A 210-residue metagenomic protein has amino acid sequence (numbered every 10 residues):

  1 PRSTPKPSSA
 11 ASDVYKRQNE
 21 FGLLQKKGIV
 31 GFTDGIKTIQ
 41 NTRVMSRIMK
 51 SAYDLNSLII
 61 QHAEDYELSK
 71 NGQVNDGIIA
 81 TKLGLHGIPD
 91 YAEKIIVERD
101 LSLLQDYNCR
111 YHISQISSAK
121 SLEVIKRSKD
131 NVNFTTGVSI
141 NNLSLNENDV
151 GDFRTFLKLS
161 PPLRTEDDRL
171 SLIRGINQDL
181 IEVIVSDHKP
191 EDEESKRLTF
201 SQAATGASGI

Functional and structural regions predicted by a protein language model:
P1-A11, Y15: Single conserved hydrophobic/aromatic residue that forms the stacking wall/gate of nucleotide- or nucleobase-binding
S3, T81-L85, Q202: Short amphipathic alpha-helical segments at helix-loop
T4, D90, A207: Flexible, glycine- and charge-enriched loops at secondary-structure boundaries
T4, S8, T135, S186: Ser/Thr-centric signal marking residues that sit in or immediately flank functional binding/regulatory motifs
K16-I184: Histidine/acidic residue-rich metal-binding segments in metalloenzymes
E93, S201-I210: Gly/Ser/Thr-rich active-site loops/lids in small-molecule metabolic enzymes that frequently grip phosphoryl groups
S186-E193, G209-I210: Active-site anion/phosphate-binding pocket segments in diverse small-molecule metabolic enzymes
E193-S201: Basic, amphipathic juxtamembrane/active-site segments that coordinate anionic phosphate or diphosphate groups
